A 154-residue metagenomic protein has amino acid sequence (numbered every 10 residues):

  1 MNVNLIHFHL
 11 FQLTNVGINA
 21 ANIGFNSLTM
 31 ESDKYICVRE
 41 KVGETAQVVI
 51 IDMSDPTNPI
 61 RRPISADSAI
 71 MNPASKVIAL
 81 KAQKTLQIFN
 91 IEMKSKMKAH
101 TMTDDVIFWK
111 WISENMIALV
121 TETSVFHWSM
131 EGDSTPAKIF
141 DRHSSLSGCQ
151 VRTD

Functional and structural regions predicted by a protein language model:
M1-D154: WD40-like beta-propeller blades
